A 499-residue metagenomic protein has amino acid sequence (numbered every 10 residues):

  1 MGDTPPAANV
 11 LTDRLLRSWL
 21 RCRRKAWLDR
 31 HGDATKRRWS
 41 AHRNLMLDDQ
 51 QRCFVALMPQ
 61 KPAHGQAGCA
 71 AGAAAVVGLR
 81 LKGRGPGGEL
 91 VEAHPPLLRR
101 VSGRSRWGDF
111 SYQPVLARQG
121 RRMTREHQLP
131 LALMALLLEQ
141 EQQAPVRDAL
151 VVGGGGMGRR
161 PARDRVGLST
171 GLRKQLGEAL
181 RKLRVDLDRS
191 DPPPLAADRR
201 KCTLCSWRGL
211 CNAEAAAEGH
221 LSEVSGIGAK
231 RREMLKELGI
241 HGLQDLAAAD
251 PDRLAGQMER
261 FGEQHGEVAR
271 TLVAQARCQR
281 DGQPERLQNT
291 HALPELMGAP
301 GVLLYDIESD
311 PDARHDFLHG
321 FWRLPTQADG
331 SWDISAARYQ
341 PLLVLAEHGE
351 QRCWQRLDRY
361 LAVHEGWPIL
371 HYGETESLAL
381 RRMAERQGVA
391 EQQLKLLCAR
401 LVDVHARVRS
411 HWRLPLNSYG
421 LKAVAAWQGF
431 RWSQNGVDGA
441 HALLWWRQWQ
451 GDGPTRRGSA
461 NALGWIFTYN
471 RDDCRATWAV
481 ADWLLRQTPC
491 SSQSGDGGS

Functional and structural regions predicted by a protein language model:
M1-W107: Metal-dependent nuclease catalytic cores that hydrolyze phosphodiester bonds in DNA/RNA, characterized by
C22, L97, M134, C205 (+5 more regions): A residue-level signal for conserved active-site and pocket-lining positions in enzyme catalytic cores
T35-K36, L318-W322, M383-V389: Short secondary-structure boundary/capping segments
G72-G88, E92-G103, G108-G156, R160-D188 (+1 more regions): Conserved DEDDh/DEDDy metal-dependent 3′-5′ exonuclease domain
A93-P95, R200, F317-H319: Change "...and in nucleic-acid phosphodiester-cleaving endonucleases..." to "...and in nucleic-acid processing enzymes
G154, A162-A213, A217-E218, V424 (+1 more regions): Acidic, Mg2+-coordinating catalytic module of metal-dependent nucleases/exonucleases that use a two-metal-ion mechanism
C211-S225, A229-Q351: C-terminal extensions
I307-S309, R323-P325, H371-E374, A384 (+2 more regions): Active-site proximal loops enriched in glycine and acidic residues that flank catalytic Cys/His/Asp and coordinate
